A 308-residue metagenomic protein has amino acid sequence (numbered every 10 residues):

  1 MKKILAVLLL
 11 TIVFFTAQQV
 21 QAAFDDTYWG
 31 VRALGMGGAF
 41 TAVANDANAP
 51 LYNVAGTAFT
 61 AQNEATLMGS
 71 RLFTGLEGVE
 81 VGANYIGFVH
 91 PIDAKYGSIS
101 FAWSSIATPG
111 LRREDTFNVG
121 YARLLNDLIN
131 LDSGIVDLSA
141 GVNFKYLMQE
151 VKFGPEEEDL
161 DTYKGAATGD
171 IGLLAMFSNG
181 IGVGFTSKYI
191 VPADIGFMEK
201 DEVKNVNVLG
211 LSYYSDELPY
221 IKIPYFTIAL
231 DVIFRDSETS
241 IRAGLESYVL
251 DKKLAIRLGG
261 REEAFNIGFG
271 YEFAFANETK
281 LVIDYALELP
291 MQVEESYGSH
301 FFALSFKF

Functional and structural regions predicted by a protein language model:
M1-I4: Positively charged n-region of N-terminal signal peptides that target proteins for export
A6-V7, Y28: Alpha-helical protein-protein interaction elements
V7-F15: Bacterial N-terminal signal peptides
F15-A22: Sec/Tat signal peptide C-region and signal peptidase I cleavage site
A23-F308: Subset of outer-membrane beta-barrel
